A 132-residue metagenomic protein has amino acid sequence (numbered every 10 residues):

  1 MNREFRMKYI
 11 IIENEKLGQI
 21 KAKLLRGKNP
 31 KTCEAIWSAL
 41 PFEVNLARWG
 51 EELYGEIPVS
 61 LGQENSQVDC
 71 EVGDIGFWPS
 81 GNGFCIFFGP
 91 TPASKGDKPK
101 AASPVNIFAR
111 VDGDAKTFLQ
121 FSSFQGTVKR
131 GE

Functional and structural regions predicted by a protein language model:
M1-R6: Short, Lys/Arg-enriched N-terminal segments with co-localized hydrophobic residues within the first ~10-30 amino acids
M7-Y9, C33: Exposed beta-strand and adjacent loop surfaces of beta-rich binding modules that mediate intermolecular recognition
Y9-E15, G76: A short beta-strand micro-motif
L17-K21: Short, mixed charged/polar active-site loops that provide acid/base catalysis or chelate metal/phosphate cofactors
A22-E132: Glycine-rich active-site loops that engage anionic ligands at enzyme catalytic sites
